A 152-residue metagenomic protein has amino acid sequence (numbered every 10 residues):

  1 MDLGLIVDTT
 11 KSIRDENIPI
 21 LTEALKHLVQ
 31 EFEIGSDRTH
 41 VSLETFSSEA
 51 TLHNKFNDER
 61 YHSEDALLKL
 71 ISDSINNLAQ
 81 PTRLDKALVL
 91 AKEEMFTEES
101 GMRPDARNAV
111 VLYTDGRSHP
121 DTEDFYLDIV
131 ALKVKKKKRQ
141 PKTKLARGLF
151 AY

Functional and structural regions predicted by a protein language model:
M1-R60, A109-Y113: Von Willebrand factor
I13-D15, H27-E31, K92-E99, D124-I129: Eukaryotic intrinsically disordered and solvent-exposed regulatory patches
L21, L25, L84, F125: Aromatic/hydrophobic pocket-lining residues that form the small-molecule binding cavity in soluble enzyme cores
G35-D37, R103-A106, A131-K135: Extracellular/periplasmic catalytic domains that process cell-envelope and extracellular macromolecules
E49-N108, S118-D124: Von Willebrand factor
G116-Y152: VWA/integrin I-like adhesion module and closely mimicked acidic/polar interface patches used
